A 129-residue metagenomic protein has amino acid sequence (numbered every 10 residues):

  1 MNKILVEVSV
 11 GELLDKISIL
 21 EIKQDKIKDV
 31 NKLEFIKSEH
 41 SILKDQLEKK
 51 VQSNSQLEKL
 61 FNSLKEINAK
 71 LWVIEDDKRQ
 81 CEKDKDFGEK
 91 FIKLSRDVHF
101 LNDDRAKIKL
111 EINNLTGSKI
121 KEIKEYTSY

Functional and structural regions predicted by a protein language model:
M1-Y129: Extended, charge-rich alpha-helical interface modules
